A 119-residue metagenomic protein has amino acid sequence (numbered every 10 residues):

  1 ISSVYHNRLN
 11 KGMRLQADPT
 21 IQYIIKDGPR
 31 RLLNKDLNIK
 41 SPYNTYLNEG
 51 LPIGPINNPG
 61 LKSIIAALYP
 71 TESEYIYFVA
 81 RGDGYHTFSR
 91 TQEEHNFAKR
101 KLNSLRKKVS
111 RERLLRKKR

Functional and structural regions predicted by a protein language model:
I1-R119: Bacterial extracytoplasmic/cell-wall-associated proteins, especially those involved in peptidoglycan
